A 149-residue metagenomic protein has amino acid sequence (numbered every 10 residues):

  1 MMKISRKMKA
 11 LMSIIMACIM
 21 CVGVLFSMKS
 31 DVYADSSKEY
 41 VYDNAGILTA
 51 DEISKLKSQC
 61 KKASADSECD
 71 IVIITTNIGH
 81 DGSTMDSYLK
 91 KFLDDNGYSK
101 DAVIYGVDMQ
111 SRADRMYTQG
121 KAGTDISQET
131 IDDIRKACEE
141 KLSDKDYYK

Functional and structural regions predicted by a protein language model:
M2-K149: A structural boundary signal for the start of the first folded domain, especially the loop/turn and N-capping region
